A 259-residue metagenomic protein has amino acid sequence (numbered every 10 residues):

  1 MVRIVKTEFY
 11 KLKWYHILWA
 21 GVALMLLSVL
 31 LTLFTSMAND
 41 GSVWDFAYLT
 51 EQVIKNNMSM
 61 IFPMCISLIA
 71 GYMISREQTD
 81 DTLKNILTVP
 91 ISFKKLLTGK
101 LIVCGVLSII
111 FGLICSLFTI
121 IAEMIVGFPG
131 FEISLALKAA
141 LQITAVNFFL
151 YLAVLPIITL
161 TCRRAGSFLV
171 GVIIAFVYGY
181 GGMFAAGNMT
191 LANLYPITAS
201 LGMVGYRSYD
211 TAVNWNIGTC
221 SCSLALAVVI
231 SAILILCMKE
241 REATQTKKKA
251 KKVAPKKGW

Functional and structural regions predicted by a protein language model:
M1-V22, G166, T244, K248-G258: Aromatic- and glycine-rich beta-strand/loop motifs that create alpha-glucan
E8, L12, L87, L155-G166: Generic transmembrane alpha-helix motif of multi-pass integral membrane proteins
H16-L18, S92-K94, T98, R164-V170: Membrane-helix interface segments
A20-M25, A165-M183: Pore- or pathway-lining transmembrane helices of multi-pass membrane proteins that form conduits for solutes/ions
V29-I66, T98-R163, V204-Y206, D210: Secretory targeting signals
L31-T50, V172-V253: Terminal transmembrane helical anchor/hairpin motif
N39-D40, S75-Q78, T82, F118 (+4 more regions): Membrane-interfacial segments
M73-G105: Helix-loop-helix units of permease transmembrane domains in multi-pass membrane transporters, especially ABC
